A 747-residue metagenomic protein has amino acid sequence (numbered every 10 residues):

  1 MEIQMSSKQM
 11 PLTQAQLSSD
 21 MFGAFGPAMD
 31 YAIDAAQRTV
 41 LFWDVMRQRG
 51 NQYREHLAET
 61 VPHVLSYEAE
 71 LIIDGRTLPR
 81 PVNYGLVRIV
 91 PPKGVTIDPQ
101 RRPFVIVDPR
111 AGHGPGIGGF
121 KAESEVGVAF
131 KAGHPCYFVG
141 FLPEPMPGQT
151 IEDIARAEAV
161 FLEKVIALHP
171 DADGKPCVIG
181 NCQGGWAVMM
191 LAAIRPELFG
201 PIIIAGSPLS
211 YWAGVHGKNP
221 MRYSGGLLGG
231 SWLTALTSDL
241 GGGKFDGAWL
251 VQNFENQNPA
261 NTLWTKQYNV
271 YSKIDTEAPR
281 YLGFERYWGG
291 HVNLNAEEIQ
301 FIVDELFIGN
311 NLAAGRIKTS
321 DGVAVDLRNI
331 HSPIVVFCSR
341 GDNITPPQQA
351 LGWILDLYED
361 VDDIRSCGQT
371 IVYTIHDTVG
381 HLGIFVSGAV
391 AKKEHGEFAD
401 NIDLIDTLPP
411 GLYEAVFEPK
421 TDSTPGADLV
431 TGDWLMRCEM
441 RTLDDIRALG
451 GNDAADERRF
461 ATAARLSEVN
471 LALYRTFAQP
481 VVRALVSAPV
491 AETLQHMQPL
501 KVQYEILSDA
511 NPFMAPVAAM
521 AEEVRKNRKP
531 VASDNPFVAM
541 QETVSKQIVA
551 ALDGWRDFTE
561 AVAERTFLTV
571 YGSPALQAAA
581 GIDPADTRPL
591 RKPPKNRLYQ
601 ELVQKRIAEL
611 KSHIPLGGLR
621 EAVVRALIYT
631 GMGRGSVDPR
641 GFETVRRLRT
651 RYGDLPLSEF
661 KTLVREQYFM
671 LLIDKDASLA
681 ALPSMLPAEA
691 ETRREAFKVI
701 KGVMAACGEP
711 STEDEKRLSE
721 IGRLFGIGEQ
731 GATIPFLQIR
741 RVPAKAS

Functional and structural regions predicted by a protein language model:
E2-V45, A167, D171, V188-E297 (+3 more regions): Alpha/beta-hydrolase-fold enzymes
E59-P145: Short, surface-exposed "cap/lid" segments of acyl-processing enzymes
E144-Q149, R156-K175: Conserved acidic catalytic loop of the alpha/beta-hydrolase fold
I179-G184, V188: Gly/Ala-rich beta-loop-alpha elbow adjacent to hydrolase catalytic centers
R195-P259, D363-R365, Q369-T378, L382-I402 (+8 more regions): A catalytic-pocket lid/entrance helix-loop region that shapes and gates access to the active site across common
I330, V336-C338, D342: Short beta-strand/loop motif that positions the catalytic acidic residue of the alpha/beta-hydrolase fold
I344-Q349: Conserved alpha/beta-hydrolase "acid-adjacent" motif
D583-S747: Small-residue-enriched hydrophobic alpha-helices in membranes
